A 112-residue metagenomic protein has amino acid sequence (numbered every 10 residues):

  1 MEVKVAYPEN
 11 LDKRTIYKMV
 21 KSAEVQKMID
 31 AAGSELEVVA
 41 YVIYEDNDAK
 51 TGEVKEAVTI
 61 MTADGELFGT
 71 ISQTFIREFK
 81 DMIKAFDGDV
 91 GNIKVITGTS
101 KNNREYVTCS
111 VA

Functional and structural regions predicted by a protein language model:
M1-A63, N102, C109-A112: OB-fold ssDNA-binding interfaces and closely related basic DNA-contact patches used across DNA replication/repair
T15-Y17, Q73-T74, A85-G88: A short linear-motif detector with a strong N-terminal bias
E24, T74-E78: Exposed alpha-helical structural elements
I29-G33, E37, R77-I96: Short nucleic-acid-contacting surface segments enriched for D/E, G, S/T with interspersed K/R
A40-V42, F86-C109: Flexible glycine-rich surface loops and low-complexity tracts that mediate binding to linear polymers
L67-S72: A short macromolecule-binding patch
